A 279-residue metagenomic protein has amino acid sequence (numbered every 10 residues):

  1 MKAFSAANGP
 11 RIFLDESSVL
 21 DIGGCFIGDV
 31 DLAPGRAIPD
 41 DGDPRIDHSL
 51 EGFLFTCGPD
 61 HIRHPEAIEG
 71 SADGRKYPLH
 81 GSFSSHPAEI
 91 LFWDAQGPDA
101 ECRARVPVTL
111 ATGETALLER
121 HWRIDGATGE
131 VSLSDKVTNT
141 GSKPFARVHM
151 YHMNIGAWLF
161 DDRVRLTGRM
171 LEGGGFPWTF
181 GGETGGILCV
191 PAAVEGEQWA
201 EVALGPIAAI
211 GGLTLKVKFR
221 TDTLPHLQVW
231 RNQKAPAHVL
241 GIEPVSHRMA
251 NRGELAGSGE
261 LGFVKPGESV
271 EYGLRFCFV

Functional and structural regions predicted by a protein language model:
M1-S132, K143-A146, H152-W199, A203-V279: Surface-exposed acidic/polar loop and edge beta-strand patches at domain peripheries
